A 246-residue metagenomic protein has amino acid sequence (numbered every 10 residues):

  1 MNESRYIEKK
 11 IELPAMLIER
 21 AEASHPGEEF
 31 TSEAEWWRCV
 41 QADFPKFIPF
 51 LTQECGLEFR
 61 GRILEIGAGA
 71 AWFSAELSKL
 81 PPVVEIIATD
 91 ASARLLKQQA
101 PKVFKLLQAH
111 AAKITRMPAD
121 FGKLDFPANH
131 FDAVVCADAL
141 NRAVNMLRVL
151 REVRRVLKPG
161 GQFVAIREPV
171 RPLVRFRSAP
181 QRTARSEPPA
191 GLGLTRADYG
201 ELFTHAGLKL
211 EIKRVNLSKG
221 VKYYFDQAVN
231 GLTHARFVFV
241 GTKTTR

Functional and structural regions predicted by a protein language model:
M1-T31: N-terminal, positively charged/glycine-rich alpha-helical extensions of SAM-dependent methyltransferases
V40-F59: Conserved alpha-helix/loop element of class I SAM-dependent methyltransferases that forms part of the SAM/SAH-binding
A70-K123: Class I SAM-dependent methyltransferase SAM/SAH-binding core
G122-V134: A short acidic, Gly/Pro-enriched loop at the edge of an enzyme's catalytic core that lines a small-molecule cofactor
A133-V144: A short SAM/SAH-binding and catalytic strip from SAM-dependent methyltransferases
L147-P159: A short glycine-rich, Lys/Arg-flanked "PGG" loop and its adjoining helix->strand segment in the class I
Q162-E187: Conserved class I S-adenosyl-L-methionine
G191-G207, K213: Short alpha-helix
